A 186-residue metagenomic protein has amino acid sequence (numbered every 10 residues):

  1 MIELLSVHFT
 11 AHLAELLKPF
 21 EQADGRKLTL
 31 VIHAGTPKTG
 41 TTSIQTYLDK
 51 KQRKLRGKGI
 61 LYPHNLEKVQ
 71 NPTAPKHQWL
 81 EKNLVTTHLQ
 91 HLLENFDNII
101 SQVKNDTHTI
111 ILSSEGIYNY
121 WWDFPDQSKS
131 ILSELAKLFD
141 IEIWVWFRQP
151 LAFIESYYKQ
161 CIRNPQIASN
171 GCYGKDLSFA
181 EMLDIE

Functional and structural regions predicted by a protein language model:
M1-I110, S114-Y118, N164-I167, C172-G174: PAPS-dependent sulfotransferase catalytic core
K54-G57, I117, W122-D123, K129-E186: PAPS-dependent sulfotransferase catalytic domain
